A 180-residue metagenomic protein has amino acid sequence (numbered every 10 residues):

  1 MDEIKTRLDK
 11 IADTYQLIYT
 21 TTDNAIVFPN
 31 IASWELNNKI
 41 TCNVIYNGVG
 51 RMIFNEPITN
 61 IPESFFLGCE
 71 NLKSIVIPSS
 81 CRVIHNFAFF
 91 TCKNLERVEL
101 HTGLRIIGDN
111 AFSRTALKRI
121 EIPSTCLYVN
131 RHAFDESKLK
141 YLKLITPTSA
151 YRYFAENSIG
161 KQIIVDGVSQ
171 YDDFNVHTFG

Functional and structural regions predicted by a protein language model:
M1-I11, T178: Enriched but not universal
R7-G68: Negatively charged
T21, N157, V165: Acidic surface patches and DE-rich sequence motifs
Y46-T59, E70-V83, K93-I106, T115-Y128 (+3 more regions): Structural signature of tandem-repeat unit edges
P62-F65, H85-A88, G108-A111, R131-A133: Consensus positions within tandem repeat domains that build extended binding/scaffold surfaces
